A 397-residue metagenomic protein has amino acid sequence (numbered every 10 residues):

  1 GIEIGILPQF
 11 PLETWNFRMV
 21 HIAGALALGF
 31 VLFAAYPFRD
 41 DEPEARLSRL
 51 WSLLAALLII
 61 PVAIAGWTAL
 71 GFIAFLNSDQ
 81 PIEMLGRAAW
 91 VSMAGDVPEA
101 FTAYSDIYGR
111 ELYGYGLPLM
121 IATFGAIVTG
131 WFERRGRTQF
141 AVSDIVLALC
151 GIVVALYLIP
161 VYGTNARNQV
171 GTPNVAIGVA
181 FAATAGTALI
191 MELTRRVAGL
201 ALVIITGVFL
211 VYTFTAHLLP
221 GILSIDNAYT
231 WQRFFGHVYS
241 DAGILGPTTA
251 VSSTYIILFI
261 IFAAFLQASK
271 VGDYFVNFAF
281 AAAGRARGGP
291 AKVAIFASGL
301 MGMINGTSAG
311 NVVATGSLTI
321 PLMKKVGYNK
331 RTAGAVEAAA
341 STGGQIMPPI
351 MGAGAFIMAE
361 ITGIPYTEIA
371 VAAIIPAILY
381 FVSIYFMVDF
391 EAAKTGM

Functional and structural regions predicted by a protein language model:
G1-P173, A180-T184: Conserved, well-structured core domains of diverse proteins
Q9-R18, I82, W90, D96-R110 (+2 more regions): Hydrophobic transmembrane alpha-helices of multi-pass solute/ion transporters
T14-A27, G114, A250-I260, T367-S383: Alpha-helical transmembrane segments
Y36-P43, W131-G136, K325-A335, V382-M397: Alpha-helical transmembrane segments
E44-I60, V371-M397: Long, contiguous bundles of hydrophobic transmembrane helices that form the permeation core of multi-pass
V153, M301, A333-G354, V371-M387: Membrane-embedded alpha-helical segments of transport systems, primarily multispan ion/solute transporters
V276-G344, G354-I357, G363: Hydrophobic transmembrane alpha-helices that form the pore/transport pathway of multi-pass ion and small-solute
